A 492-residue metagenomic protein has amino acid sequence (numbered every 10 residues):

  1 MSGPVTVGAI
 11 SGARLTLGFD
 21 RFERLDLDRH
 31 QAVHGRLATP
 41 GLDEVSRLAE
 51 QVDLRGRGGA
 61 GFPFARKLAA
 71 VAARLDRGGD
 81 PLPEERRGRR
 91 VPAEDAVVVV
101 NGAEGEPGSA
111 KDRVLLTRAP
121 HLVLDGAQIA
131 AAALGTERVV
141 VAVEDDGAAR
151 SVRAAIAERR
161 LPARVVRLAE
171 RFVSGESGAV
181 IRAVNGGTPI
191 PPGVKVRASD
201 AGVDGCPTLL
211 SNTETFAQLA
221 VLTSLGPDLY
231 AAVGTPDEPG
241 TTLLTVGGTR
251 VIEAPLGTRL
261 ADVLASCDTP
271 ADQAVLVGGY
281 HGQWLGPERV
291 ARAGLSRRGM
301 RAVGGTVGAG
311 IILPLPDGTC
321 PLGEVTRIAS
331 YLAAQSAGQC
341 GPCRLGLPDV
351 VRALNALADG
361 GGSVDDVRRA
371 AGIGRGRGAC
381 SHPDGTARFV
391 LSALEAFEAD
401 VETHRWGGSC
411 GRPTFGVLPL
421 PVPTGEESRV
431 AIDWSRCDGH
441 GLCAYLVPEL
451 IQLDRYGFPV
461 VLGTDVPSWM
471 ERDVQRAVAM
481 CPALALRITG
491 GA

Functional and structural regions predicted by a protein language model:
M1-P189: Iron-sulfur-cluster electron-transfer modules
G35-P40, E44-V45, A72-G78, E84-R87 (+7 more regions): Ferredoxin-type iron-sulfur electron-transfer modules in oxidoreductases and energy-metabolism complexes
G58, A127, G175, V263-L264 (+2 more regions): Buried hydrophobic positions in well-ordered alpha/beta secondary-structure cores of metabolic enzymes
A60, A65-L68, A110-D112, R150-A155 (+8 more regions): Short acidic, glycine/serine/threonine-rich loops at helix termini
G88, E94, D145-T258, C267-P270: Hydrophobic alpha-helical positions that pack around
V139, D268-Y280: Short loop-to-beta-strand transition segments
D237-R250, A254, L260, L418-Y456 (+3 more regions): C-terminal accessory/binding modules appended to enzymatic or scaffolding proteins
P342-P348, D384-G385, D438, L442-F458 (+1 more regions): Iron-sulfur cluster-binding cysteine motifs and their immediate structural context in ferredoxin-like electron-transfer
